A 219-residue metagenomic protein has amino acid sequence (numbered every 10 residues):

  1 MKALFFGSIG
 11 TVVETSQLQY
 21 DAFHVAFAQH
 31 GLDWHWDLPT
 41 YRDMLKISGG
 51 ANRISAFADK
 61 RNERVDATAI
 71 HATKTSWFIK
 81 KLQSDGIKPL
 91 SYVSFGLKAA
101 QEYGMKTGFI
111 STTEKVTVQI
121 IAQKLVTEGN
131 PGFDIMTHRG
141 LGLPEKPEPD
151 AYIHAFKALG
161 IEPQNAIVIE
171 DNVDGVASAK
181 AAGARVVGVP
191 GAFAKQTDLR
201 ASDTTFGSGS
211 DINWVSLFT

Functional and structural regions predicted by a protein language model:
M1, G104, P163-N165: A general structural motif
K2-S91, K98-Y103: N-terminal helical cap/lid subdomain that shapes the substrate entry/recognition surface in HAD-like hydrolases
V12, I110, V168-I169: Conserved SAM-binding loop
W34-W36, V65, T107, G129 (+2 more regions): Residue-level detector of short coil/turn "hinge" positions at structural boundaries
V65, A69, S84, K88-S91 (+4 more regions): Residues at secondary-structure transition points
K98, E114-T219: Asp-based, Mg2+/Mn2+-dependent phosphohydrolase catalytic module
M105-K106, S111: A structural preference for short, pocket-lining loop segments at secondary-structure junctions
